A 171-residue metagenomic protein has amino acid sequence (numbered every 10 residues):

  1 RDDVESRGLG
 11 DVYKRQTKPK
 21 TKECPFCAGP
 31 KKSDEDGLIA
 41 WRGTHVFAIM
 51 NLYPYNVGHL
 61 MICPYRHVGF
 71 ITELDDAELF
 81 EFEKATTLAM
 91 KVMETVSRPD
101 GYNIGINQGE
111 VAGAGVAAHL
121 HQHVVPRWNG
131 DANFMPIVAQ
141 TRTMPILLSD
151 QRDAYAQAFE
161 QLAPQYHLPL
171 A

Functional and structural regions predicted by a protein language model:
R1-Y13: Single conserved hydrophobic/aromatic residue that forms the stacking wall/gate of nucleotide- or nucleobase-binding
C24-C27: Short cysteine clusters
D36-V68: A glycine-rich, hydrophobic loop/mini-helix early in the fold
H59, N103, G113-N133: Histidine-centered divalent-metal-coordination microenvironment in nucleic-acid enzymes
L60-E83, A139-M144: Short histidine-centered catalytic/ligand-binding loop motif
L74-P99, S149, A154-A156: Long, well-ordered alpha-helical scaffolding segments within enzyme catalytic domains, especially pronounced
S97-E110: A short glycine-rich, hydrophobically flanked beta-strand micro-motif that places a catalytic Asp/Glu for divalent metal
A139-E160: Mixed-charge, glycine-accented linear interaction segment located at domain edges/termini
